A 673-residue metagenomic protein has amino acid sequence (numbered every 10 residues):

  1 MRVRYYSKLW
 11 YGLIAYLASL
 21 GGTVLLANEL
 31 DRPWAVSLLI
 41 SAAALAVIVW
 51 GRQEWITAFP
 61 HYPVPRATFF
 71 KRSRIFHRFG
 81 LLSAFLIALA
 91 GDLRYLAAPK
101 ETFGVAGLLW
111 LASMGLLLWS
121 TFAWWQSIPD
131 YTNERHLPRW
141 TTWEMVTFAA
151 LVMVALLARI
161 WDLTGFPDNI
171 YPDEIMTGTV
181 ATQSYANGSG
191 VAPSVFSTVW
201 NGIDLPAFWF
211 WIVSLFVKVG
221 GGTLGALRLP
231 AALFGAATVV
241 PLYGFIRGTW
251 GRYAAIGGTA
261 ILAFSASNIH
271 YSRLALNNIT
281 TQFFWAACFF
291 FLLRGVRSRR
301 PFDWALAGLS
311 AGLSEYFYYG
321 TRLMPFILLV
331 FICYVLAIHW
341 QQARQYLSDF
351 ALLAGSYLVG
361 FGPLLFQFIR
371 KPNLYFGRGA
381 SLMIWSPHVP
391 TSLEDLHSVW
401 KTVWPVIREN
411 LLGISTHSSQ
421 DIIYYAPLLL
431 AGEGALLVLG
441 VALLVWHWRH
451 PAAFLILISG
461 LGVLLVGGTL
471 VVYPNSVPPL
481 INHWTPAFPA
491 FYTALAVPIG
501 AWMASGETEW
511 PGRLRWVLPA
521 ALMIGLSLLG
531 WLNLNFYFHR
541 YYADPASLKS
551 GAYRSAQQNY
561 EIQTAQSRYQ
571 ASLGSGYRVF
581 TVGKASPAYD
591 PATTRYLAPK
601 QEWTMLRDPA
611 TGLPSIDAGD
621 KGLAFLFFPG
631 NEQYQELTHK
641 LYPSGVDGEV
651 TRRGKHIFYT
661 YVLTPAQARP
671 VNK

Functional and structural regions predicted by a protein language model:
M1-M145, L306, I327, F331-Y334 (+3 more regions): Membrane-embedded, hydrophobic transmembrane alpha-helices
L9, T604, T611-K673: Aromatic/acidic, Gly/Pro-rich catalytic loop(s) in extracytoplasmic/lumenal soluble domains of multi-pass membrane
L82, F291-L313, L347, R513-W516: Short hydrophobic alpha-helices at membrane interfaces in multi-pass membrane enzymes
L93-R94, W119-W125, C288-W304, S314 (+1 more regions): Membrane-interface transmembrane helices that cradle and orient dolichyl/undecaprenyl
F166, G512-Y596, Q601-E602, R653-K655: Membrane-proximal, lumen/periplasm-facing interface regions of secretory-pathway glyco- and lipid-modifying enzymes
F166, M176-G190, F196-V199, V219 (+5 more regions): Transmembrane-lumen/periplasm boundary regions of multi-pass, lipid-linked membrane glycan transferases
L229-W250, A287, V438-L443: Transmembrane-helix motifs of polytopic, lipid-linked glycan transferases
Y271-S272, L323, F454-E507: Hydrophobic/aromatic-rich transmembrane helices and adjacent perimembrane loops
